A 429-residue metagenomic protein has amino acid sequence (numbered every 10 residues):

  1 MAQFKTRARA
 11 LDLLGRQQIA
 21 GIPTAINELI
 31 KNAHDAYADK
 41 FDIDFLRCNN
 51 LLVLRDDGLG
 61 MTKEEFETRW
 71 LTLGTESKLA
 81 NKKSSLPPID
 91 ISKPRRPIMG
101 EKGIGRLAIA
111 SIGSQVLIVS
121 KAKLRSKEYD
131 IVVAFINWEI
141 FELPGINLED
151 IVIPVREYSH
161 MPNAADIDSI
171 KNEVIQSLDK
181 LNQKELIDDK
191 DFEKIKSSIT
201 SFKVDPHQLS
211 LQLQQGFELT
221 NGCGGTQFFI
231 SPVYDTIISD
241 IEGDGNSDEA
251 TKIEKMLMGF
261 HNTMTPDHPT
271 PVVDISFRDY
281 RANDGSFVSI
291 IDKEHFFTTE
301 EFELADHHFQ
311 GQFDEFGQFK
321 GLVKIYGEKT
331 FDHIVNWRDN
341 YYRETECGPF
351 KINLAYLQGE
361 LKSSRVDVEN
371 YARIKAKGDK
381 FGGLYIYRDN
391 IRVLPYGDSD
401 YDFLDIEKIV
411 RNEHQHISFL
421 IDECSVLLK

Functional and structural regions predicted by a protein language model:
M1-D240: GHKL (Bergerat-fold) ATPase N-terminal catalytic module, capturing the glycine-rich phosphate-binding loop and acidic
H34, E142-K429: N-terminal assembly/transducer modules of large multi-domain enzymes, emphasizing dimerization/partner-binding
